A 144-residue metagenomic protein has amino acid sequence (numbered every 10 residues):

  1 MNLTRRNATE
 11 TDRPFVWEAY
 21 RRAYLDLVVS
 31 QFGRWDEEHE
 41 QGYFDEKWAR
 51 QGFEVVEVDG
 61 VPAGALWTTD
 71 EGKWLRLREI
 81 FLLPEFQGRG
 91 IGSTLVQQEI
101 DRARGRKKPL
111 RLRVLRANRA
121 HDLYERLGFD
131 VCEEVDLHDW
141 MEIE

Functional and structural regions predicted by a protein language model:
L3-E18: A short beta-loop-alpha structural element at the N-terminal edge of CoA-dependent acyl/N-acetyltransferase catalytic
R21-D45: Conserved GNAT-fold acetyl-CoA-binding loop/helix
F44, Y124-E125, F129: Conserved active-site tyrosine of GNAT-family acetyltransferases
G52-V55, D139: Hydrophobic beta-strand residues of extracellular immunoglobulin-like
V55, V61-T69, R76-F81: Conserved beta-strand in the GNAT
W74, A103-L115: Conserved GNAT acetyl-CoA-binding A-motif
L82, G88-D101, H121-R126: Conserved acetyl-CoA-binding loop-helix of GNAT-fold acetyltransferases
Q87, R111-H121, E134-E144: Conserved beta-strand-loop-alpha-helix junction that forms the acyl-donor binding cleft
